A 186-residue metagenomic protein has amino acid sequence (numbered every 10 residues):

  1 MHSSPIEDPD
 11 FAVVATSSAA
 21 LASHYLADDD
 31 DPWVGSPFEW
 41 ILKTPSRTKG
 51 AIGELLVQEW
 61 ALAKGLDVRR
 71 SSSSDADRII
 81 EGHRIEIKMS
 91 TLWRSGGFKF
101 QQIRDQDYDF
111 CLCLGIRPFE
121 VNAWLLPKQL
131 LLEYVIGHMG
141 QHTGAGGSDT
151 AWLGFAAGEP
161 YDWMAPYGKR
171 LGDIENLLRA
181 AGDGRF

Functional and structural regions predicted by a protein language model:
M1-E81, K88-F186: Nucleic-acid endonuclease domains
